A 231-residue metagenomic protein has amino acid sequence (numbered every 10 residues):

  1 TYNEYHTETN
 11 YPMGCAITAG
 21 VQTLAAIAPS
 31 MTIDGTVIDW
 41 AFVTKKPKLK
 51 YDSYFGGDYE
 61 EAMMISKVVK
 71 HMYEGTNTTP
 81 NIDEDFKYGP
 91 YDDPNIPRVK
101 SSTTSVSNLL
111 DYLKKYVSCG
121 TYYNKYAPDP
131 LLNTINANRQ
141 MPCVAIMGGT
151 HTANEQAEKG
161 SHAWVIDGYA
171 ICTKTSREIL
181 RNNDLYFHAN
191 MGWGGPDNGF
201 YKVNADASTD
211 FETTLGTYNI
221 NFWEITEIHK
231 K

Functional and structural regions predicted by a protein language model:
T1-R98: Active-site-adjacent structural segments surrounding the nucleophilic cysteine of cysteine proteases and isopeptidases
Y11, A16-T23, S105-L109, A127 (+1 more regions): Stable alpha-helical elements in mature extracytoplasmic
I33, K67, T78-N81, D93 (+3 more regions): Loop/turn elements at helix/coil->beta-strand transitions in domains of secreted/extracellular proteins
R98-N124: Serine endopeptidase catalytic core focused on the charge-relay Asp
G120-Y186: Active-site-adjacent substructure of cysteine-protease-like catalytic cores
A170-C172, G192-P196: Acidic glycine-/aspartate-rich tracts in secreted/extracellular proteins
H188, G195-K231: Noncatalytic regulatory segments and standalone regulatory/sensor domains
